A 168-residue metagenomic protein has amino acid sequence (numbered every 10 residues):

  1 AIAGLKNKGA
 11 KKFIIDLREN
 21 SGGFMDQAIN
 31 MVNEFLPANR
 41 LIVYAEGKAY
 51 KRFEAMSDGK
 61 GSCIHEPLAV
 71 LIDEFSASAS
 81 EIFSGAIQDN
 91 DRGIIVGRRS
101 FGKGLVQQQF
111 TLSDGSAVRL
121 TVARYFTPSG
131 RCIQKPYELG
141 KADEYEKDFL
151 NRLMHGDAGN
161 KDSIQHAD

Functional and structural regions predicted by a protein language model:
A1-S113: Cleft-lining beta-strand/loop regions that shape enzyme active-site pockets
R119-L120: Short, small/polar residue-rich loop motifs at catalytic or cofactor-binding pockets
P128-D168: Conserved functional hotspot residues or short segments at active or partner-binding sites across diverse domains
